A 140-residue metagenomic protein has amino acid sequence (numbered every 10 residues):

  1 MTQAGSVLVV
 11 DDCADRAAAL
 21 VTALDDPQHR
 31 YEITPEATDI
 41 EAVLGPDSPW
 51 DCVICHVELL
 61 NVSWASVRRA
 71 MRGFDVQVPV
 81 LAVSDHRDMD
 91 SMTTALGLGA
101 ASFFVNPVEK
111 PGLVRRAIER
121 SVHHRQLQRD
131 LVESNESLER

Functional and structural regions predicted by a protein language model:
D11: Conserved acidic carboxylate
A14-P35: Two-component/phosphorelay signaling modules centered on CheY-like receiver
A17, A37-E41, P49-Q77, S84-S91: Conserved phosphotransfer microenvironments
V21, T38-L44, R115: Alpha2 helix of the CheY-like receiver
V105-P107: A Lys-centered signature of the CheY-like receiver
L113-Q126: Receiver (REC) domain switch/output surface
V132, E136-E139: Signal-transmission coiled-coil "S-helix" linker that connects upstream sensory/regulatory modules
